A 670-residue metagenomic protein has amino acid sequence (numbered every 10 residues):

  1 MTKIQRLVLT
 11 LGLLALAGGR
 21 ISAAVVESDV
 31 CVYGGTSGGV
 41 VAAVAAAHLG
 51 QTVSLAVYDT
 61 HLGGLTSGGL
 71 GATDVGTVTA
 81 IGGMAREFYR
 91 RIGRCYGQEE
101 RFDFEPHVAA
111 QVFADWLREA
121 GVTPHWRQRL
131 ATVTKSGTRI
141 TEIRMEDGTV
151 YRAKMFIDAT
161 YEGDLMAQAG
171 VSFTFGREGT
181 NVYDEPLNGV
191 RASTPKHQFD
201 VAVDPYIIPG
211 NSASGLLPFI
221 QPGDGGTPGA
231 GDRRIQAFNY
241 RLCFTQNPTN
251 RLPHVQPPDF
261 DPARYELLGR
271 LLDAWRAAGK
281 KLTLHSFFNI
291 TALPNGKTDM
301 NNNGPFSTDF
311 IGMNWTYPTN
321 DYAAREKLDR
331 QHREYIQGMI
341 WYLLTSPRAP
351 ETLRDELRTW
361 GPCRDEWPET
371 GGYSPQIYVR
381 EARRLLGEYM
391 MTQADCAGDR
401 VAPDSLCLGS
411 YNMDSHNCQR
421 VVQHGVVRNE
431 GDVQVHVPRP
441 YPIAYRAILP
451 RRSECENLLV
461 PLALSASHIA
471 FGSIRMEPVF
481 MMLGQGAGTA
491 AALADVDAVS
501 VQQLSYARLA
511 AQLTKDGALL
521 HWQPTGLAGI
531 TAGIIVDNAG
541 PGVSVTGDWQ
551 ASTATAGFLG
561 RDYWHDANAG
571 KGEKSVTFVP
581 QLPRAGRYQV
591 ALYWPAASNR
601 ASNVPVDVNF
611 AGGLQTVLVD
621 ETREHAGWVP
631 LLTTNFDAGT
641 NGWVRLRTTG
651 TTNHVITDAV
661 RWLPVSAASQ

Functional and structural regions predicted by a protein language model:
M1-L9: Bacterial N-terminal signal peptides that target proteins for export
V8-R20: Bacterial N-terminal signal peptides
V25-T36: Beta1/beta-strand and adjacent pyrophosphate-binding region of the FAD-binding site in flavoprotein oxidoreductases
G39: N-terminal Rossmann-fold NAD(P) dinucleotide-binding loop
Q51, A56-T132, S136, A167 (+2 more regions): Conserved N-terminal/central alpha/beta ligand/cofactor-binding core
T134-V150: Conserved beta-strand-loop-beta-strand element in the redox core of flavoprotein oxidoreductases
T149-M155, A159-G529: Flavin (FAD/FMN)-binding glycine-rich loop and adjacent Rossmann-like elements that form
G529-Q670: Extracytoplasmic
